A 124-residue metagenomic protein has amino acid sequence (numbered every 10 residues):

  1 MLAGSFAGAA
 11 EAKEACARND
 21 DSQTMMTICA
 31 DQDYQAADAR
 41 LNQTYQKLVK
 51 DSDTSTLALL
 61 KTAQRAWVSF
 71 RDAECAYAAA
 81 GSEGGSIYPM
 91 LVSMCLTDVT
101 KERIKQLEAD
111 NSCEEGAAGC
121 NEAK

Functional and structural regions predicted by a protein language model:
M1-S5: Bacterial N-terminal signal peptides
G8-K124: N-terminal alpha-helical modules
